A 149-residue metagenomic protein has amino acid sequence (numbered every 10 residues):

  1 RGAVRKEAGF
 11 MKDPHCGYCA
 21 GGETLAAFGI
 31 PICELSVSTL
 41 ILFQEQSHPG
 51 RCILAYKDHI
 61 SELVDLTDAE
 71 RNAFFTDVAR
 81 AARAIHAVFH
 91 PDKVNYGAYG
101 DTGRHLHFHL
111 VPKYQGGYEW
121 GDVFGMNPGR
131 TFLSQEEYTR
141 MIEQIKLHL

Functional and structural regions predicted by a protein language model:
K6-L149: HIT superfamily nucleotide-processing domains
